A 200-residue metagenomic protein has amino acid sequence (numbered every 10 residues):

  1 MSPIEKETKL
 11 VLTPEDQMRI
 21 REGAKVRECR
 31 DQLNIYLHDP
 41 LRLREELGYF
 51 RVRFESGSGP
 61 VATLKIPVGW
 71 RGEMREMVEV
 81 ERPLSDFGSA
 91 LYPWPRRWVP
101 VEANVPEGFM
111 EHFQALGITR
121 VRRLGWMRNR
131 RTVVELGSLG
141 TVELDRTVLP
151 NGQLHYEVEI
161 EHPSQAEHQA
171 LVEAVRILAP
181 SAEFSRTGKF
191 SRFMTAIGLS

Functional and structural regions predicted by a protein language model:
M1-S200: Phosphate-end processing signature that detects enzymes handling 5′-triphosphorylated RNA and polyphosphate
